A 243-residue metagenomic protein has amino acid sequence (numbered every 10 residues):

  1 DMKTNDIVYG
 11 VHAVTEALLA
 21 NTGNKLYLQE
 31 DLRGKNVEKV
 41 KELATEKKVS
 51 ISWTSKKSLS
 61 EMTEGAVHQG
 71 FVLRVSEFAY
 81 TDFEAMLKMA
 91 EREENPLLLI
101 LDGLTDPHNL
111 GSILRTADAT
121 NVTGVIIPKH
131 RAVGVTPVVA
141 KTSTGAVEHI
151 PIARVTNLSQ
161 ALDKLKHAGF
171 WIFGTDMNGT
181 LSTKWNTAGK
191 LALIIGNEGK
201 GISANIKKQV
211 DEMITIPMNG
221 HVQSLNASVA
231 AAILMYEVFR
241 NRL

Functional and structural regions predicted by a protein language model:
D1-K88: N-terminal positively charged helical leader segments and presequences
E16, T22, K88-T180: RNA substrate-binding interface of SAM-dependent RNA methyltransferases
A20, K141-T144, A204-L243: Structured adenosyl-cofactor binding patch, chiefly the S-adenosyl-L-methionine
Q29, S55, S76, D102 (+6 more regions): Short beta->alpha connector loops at strand-helix junctions that form conserved, small/polar/Pro-enriched
L43-T45, H68-V72, K141-A146, G189-L193: Short, hinge-like loop/turn segments at secondary-structure boundaries
K57-M62, A79-T81, L158-L162, T180-S182 (+1 more regions): A short acidic, often aromatic-flanked loop/helix-cap motif at beta-alpha or helix-coil junctions that lines enzyme
F173-V222, N226: Active-site/ligand-binding-proximal alpha/beta "capping" segment
